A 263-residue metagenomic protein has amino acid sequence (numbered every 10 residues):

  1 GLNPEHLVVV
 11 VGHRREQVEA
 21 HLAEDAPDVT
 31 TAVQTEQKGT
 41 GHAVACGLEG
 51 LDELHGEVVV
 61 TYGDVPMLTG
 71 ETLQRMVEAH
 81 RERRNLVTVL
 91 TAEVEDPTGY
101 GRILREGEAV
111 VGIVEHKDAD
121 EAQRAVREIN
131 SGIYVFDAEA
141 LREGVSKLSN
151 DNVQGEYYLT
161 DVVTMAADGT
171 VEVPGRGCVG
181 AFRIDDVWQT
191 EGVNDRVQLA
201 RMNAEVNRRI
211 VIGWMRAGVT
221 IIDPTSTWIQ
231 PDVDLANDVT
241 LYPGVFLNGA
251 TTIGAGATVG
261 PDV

Functional and structural regions predicted by a protein language model:
G1-E78, E82: Conserved N-terminal catalytic core of the sugar/cofactor nucleotidyltransferase
G1-P4, A23, E49, R81-E82 (+5 more regions): Generic secondary-structure signature for well-ordered alpha-helical cores
P4-L7, D25, L48-E49, G56 (+8 more regions): Catalytic cores of nucleotide-enabled group-transfer and carboxylate-activating enzymes in metabolic and assembly-line
V8-V9, V59-V60, V87-L90, A181: Structural beta-sheet core signal
E16, A20, L68-V153, T160-V162 (+1 more regions): Conserved core of the sugar-phosphate nucleotidyltransferase
T31-A32, I113, A181, I221: Generic preference for hydrophobic
A32-K38, V65, L148-V153, V187-E191: Glycine-rich "substrate-gating" loop/helix at the edge of Rossmann-like oxidoreductase active sites
D151-V263: Left-handed beta-helix
